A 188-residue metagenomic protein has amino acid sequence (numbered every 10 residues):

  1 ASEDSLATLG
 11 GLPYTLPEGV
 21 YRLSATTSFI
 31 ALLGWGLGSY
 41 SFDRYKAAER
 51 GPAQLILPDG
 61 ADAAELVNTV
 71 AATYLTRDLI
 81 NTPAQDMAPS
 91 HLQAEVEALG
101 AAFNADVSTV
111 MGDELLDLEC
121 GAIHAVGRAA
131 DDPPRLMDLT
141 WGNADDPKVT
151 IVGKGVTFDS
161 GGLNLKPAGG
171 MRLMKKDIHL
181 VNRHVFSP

Functional and structural regions predicted by a protein language model:
A1-T157, G170: N-terminal hydrophobic/helix-forming segments and targeting peptides
V96, V149, N164-P188: Alpha-helical metal-binding/catalytic segments enriched in His/Glu/Asp
V156-N164: Short acidic, Gly/Ser-rich segments with clustered Asp/Glu that frequently serve as metal-coordination loops in enzyme
